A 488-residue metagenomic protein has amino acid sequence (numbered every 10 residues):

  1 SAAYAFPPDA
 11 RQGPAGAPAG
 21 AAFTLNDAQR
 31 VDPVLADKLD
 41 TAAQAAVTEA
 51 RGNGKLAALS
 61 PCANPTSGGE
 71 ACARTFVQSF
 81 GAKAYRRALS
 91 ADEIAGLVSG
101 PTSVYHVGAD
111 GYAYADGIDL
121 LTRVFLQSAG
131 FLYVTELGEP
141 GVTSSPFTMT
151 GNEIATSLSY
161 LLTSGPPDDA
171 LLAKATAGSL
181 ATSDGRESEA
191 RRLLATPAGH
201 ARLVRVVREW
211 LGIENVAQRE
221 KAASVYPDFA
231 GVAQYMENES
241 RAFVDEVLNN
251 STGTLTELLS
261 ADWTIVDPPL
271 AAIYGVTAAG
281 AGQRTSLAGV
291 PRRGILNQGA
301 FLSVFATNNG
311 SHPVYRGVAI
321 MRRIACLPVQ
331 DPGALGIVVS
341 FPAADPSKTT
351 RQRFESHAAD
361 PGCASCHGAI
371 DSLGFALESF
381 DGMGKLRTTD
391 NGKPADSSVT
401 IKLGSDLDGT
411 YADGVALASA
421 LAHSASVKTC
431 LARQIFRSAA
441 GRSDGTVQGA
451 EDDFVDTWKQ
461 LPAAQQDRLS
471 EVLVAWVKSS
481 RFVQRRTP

Functional and structural regions predicted by a protein language model:
S1-P488: Low-complexity, glycine/serine/threonine/alanine-rich intrinsically disordered linker and propeptide segments
